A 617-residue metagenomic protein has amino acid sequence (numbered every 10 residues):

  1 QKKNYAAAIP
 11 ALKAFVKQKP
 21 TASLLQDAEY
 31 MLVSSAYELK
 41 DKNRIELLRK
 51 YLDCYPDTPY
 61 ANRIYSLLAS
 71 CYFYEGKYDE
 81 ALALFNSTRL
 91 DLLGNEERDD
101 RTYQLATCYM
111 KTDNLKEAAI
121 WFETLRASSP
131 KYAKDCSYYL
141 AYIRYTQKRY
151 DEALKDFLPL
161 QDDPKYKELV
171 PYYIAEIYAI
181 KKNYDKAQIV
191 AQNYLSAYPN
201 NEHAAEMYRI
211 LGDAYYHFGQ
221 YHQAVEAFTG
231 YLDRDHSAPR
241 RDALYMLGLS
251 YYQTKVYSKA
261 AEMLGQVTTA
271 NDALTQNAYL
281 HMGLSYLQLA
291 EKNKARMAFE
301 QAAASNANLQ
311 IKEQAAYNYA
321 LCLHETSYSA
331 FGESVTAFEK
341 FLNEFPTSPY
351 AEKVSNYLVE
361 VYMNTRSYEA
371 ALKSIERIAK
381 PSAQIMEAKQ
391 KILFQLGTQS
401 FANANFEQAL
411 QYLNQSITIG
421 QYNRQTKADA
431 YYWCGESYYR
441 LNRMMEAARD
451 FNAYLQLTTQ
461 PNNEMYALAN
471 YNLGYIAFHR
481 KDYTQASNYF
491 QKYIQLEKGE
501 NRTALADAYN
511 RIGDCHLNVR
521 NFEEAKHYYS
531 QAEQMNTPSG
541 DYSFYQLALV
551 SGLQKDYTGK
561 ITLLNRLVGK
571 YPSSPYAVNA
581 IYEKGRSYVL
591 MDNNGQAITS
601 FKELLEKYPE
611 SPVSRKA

Functional and structural regions predicted by a protein language model:
Q1-A617: Acidic, polar-rich low-complexity tracts and alpha-helical solenoid repeat scaffolds
